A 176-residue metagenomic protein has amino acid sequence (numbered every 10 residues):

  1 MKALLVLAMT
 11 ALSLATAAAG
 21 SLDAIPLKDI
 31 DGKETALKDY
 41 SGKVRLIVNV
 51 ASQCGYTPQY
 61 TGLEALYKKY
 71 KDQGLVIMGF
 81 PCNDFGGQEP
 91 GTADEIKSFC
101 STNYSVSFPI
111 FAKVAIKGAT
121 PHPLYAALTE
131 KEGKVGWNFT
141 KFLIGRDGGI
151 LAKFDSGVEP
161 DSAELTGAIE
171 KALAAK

Functional and structural regions predicted by a protein language model:
M1-L4: Positively charged n-region of N-terminal signal peptides that target proteins for export
M9-A18: Hydrophobic h-region of N-terminal signal peptides that target proteins for export in Gram-negative bacteria
A18-K38: N-terminal "domain-start" segment that seeds a small globular fold
D29, N49-Q53: Amphipathic alpha-helical repeat scaffolds
G42-R45, K71-V76, Y104-P109, W137-F139 (+1 more regions): Loop/turn elements at helix/coil->beta-strand transitions in domains of secreted/extracellular proteins
Y56-P121: Structural microenvironment flanking redox-active thiols in thiol-disulfide oxidoreductases
P123-A126, E130-K176: Thiol-/selenol-based redox modules, centered on thioredoxin-like and closely related oxidoreductase domains
